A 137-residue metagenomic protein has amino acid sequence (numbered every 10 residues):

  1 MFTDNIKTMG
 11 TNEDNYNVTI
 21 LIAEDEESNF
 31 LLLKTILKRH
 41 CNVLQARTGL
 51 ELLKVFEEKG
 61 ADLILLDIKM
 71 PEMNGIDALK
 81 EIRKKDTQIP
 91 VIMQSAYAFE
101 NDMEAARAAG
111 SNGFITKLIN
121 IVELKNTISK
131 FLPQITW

Functional and structural regions predicted by a protein language model:
M1-L21, N42, V122-W137: Non-catalytic signal-transmission and effector/linker regions of two-component phosphorelay proteins
E26-L44: Two-component/phosphorelay signaling modules centered on CheY-like receiver
Q45-L63: Acidic, metal-coordinating helix/loop segments flanking the phosphotransfer/catalytic sites of two-component signaling
T48-E51, N74-D77, G110: Acidic catalytic/metal-coordinating carboxylates
K54, I76-T87: Short amphipathic alpha-helix used as the core "switch/output" element in two-component signaling
M70: Receiver (REC) domain active-site loop signature in two-component systems and cognate sites in sensor histidine kinases
D77, A98-I115, N126: Alpha4 helix (beta4-alpha4-beta5 surface) of REC/receiver domains from two-component response regulators
